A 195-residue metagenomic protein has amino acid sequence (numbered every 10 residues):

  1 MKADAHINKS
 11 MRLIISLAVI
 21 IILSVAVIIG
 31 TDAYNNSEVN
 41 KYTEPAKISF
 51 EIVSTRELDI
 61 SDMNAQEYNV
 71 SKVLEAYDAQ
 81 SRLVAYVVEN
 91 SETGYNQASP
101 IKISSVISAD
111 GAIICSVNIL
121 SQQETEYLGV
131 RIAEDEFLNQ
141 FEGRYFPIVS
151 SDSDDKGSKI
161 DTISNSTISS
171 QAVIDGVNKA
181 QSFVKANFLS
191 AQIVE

Functional and structural regions predicted by a protein language model:
K2-E195: Flexible, solvent-exposed loop/hinge segments and secondary-structure transition points
